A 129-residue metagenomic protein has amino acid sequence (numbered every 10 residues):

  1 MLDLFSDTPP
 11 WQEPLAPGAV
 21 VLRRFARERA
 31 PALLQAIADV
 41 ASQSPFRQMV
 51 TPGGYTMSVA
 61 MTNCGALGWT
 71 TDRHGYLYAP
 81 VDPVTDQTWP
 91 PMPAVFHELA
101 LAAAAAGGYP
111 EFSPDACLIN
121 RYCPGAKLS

Functional and structural regions predicted by a protein language model:
M1-S129: Non-heme Fe(II) oxygenase metal-center motifs and adjacent flexible, charged/small-residue loops
